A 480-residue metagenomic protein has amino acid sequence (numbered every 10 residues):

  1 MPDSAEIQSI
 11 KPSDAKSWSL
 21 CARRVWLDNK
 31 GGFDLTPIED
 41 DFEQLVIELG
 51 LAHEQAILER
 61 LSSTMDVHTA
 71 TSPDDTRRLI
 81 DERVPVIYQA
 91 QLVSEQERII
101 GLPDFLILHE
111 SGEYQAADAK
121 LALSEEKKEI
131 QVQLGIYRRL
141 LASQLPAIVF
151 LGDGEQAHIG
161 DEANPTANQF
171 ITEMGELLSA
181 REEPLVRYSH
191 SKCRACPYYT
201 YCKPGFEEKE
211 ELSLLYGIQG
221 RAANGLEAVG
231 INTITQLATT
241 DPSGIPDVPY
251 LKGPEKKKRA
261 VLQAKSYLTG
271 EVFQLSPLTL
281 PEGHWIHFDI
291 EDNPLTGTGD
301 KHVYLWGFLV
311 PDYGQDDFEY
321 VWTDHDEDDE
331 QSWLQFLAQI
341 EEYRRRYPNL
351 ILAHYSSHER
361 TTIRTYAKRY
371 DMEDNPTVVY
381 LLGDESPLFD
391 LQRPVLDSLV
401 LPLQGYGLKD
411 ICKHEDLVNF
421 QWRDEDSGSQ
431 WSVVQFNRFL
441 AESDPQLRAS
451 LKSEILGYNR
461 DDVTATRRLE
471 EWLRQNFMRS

Functional and structural regions predicted by a protein language model:
M1-S111: Metal-dependent nuclease catalytic cores that hydrolyze phosphodiester bonds in DNA/RNA, characterized by
C21, F105, Y137, C196 (+5 more regions): A residue-level signal for conserved active-site and pocket-lining positions in enzyme catalytic cores
E54, L58, S62, R138 (+2 more regions): Short, amphipathic alpha-helical segments that act as regulatory/interfacial helices in nucleotide-processing proteins
S72-T76, T240-S243, K252-E255, R423-R438: Short linear loop/turn motifs
R77, V84-L92, Q96, I100-I107 (+2 more regions): Conserved DEDDh/DEDDy metal-dependent 3′-5′ exonuclease domain
A117, T240, F288, L309-P311 (+3 more regions): Generic beta-strand/beta-sheet core signal
F150, A163, A167-K209, V229 (+1 more regions): Acidic, Mg2+-coordinating catalytic module of metal-dependent nucleases/exonucleases that use a two-metal-ion mechanism
C202-V310, D317-W322, D329: C-terminal extensions
